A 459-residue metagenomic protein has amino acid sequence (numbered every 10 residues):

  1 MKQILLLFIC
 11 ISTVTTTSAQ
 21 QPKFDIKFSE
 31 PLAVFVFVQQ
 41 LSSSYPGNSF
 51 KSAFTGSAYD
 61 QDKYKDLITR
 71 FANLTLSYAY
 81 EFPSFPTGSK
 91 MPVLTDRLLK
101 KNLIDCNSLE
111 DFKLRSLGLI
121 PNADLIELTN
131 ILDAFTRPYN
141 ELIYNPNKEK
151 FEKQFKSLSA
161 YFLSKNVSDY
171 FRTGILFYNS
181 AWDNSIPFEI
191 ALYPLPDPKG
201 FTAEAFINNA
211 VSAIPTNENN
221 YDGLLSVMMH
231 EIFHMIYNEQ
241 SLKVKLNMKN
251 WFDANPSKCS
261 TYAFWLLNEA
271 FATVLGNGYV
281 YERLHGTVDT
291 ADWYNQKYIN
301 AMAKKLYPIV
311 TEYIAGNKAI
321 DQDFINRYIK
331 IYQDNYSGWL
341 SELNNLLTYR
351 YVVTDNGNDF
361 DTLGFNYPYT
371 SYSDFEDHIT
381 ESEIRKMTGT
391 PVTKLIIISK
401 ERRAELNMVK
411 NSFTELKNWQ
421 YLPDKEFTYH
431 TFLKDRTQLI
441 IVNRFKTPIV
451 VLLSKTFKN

Functional and structural regions predicted by a protein language model:
M1-K23: Bacterial Sec-dependent N-terminal signal peptides
Q20-C106, N300-A303, Y349-N358, Y372-D374 (+1 more regions): N-terminal mature-domain "stem" immediately C-terminal to a signal peptide or N-terminal signal-anchor/transmembrane
F112-G118, F171-R172, E189-D222, K434-T456: Active-site scaffold of zinc-dependent metalloenzymes
N147-E204, F375-E401: Auxiliary, metal-adjacent structural segments of Zn-dependent hydrolase domains
D222-K243: Active-site recognition of the HExxH zinc-binding catalytic motif
E239-F264: Post-HEXXH active-site segment of zinc metalloproteases
K258-N344: Long, well-structured alpha-helical subdomains associated with metal-dependent extracellular/ecto-lumenal hydrolases
N344-N459: Long, folded non-catalytic interaction modules
